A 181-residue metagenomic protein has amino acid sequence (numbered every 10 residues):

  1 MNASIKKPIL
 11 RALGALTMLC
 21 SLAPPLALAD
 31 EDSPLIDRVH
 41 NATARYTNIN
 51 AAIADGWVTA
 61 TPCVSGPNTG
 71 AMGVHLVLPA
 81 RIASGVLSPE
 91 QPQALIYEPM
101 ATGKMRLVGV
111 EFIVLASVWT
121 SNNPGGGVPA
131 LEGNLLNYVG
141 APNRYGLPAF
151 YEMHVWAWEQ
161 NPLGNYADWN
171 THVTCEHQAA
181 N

Functional and structural regions predicted by a protein language model:
M1, L26-L28: Intrinsic structural disorder
M1-N2, M18: Accessible peptide chain termini
N2-L13: Bacterial N-terminal signal peptides that target proteins for export
A12-A23: Bacterial N-terminal signal peptides
L28-N181: Primary mode marks residue(s) on the alpha4-beta5-alpha5 output face of response regulator receiver
